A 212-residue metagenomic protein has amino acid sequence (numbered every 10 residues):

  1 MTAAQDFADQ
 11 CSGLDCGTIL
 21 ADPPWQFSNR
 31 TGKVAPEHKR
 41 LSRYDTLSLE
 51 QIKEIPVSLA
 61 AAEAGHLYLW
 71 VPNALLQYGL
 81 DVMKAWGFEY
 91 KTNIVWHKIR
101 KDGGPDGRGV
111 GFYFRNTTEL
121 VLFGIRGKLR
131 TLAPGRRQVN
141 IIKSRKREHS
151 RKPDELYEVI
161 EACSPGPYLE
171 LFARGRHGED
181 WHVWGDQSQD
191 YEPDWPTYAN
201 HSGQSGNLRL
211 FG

Functional and structural regions predicted by a protein language model:
M1-G212: Class I S-adenosyl-L-methionine-dependent methyltransferase catalytic core
